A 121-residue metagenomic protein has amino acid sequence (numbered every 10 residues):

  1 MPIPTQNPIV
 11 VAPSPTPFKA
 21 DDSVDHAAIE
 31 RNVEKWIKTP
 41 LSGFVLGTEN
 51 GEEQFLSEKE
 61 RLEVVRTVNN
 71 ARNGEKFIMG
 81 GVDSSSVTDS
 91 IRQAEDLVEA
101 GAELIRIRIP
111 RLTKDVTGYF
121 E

Functional and structural regions predicted by a protein language model:
P2-E121: Active-site beta->alpha loop and helix N-cap motifs at the rims of alpha/beta catalytic domains
